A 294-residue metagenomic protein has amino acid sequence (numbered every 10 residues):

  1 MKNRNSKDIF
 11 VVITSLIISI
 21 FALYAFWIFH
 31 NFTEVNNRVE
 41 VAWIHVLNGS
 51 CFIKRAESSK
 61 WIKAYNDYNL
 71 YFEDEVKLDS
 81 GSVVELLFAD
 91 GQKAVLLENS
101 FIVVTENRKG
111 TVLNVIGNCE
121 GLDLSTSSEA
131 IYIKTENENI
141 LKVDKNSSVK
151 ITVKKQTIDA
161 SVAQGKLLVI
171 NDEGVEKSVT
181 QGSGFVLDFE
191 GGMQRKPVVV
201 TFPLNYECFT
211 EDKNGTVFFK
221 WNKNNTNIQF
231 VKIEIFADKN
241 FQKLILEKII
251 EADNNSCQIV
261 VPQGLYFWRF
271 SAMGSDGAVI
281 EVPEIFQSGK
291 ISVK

Functional and structural regions predicted by a protein language model:
R4-S80, L86-E207, K213-G215, D238: Flexible, surface-exposed loop/linker segments and immediately adjacent secondary-structure boundaries
I170, T226, D238-N240, M273-G277: Short coil/turn motifs at secondary-structure junctions
V217-N227: Conserved aromatic anchor
K232-E234: Beta-strand signatures of extracellular beta-sandwich domains
L246-D253: Short beta-strand segments within Ig-like beta-sandwich modules, predominantly Fibronectin type-III
Q258-F267: Surface-exposed, short loops/turns at beta-strand junctions within beta-sandwich domains
G277-K290: Extracellular fibronectin type III
